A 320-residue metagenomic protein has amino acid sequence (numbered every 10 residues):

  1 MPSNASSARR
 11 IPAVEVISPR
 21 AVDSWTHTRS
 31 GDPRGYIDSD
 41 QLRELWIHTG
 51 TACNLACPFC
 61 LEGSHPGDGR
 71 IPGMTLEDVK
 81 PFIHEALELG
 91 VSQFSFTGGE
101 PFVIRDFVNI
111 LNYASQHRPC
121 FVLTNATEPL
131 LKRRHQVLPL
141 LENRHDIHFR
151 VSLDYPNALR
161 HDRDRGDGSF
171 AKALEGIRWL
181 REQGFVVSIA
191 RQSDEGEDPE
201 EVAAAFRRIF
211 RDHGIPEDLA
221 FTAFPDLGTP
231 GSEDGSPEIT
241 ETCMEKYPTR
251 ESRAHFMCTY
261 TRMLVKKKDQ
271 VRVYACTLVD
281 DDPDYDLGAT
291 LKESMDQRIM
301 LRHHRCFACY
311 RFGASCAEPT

Functional and structural regions predicted by a protein language model:
M1-V14: Intrinsically disordered, low-structural-confidence terminal and linker regions
S6, L159-V271: Radical SAM enzyme [4Fe-4S]-AdoMet core and its adjacent flexible, acidic and glycine-rich loops/tails across
P12-G98, F102-P119: Conserved alpha-helical substructure of the radical SAM core
I37-D38, P139-L141, R253: Short secondary-structure boundary/capping segments
E44, S64-M74, L89-I104, S115-R133 (+2 more regions): Core AdoMet radical
V108-I110, L131-L140, E200-A205: Distinct, well-ordered alpha-helical segments
H117, V137-V151, A205-A223: Structural recognition of alpha->loop->beta junctions
G228-T320: Accessory C-terminal segments flanking Radical SAM cores
